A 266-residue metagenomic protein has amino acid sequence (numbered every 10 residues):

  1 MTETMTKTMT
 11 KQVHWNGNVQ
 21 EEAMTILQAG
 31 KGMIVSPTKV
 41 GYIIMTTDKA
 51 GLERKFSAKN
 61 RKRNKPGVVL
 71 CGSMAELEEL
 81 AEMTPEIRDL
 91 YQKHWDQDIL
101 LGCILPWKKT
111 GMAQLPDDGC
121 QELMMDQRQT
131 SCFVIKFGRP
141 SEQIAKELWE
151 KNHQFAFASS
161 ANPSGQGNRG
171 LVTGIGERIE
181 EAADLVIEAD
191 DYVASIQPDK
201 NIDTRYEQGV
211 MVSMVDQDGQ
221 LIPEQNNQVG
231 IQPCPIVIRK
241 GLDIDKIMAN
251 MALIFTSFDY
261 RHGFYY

Functional and structural regions predicted by a protein language model:
T2-Y266: Active-site-adjacent structural elements in enzyme catalytic cores
